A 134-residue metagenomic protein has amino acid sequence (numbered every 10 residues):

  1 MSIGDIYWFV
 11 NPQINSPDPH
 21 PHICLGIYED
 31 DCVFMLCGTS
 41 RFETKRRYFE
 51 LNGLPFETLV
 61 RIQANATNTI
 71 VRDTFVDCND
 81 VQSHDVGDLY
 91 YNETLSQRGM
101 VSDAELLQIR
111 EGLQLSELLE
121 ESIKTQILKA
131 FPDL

Functional and structural regions predicted by a protein language model:
N11, N15-A64: Compact nucleic-acid interaction/catalytic patches
T58-L134: C-terminal terminal-subdomain/extension
